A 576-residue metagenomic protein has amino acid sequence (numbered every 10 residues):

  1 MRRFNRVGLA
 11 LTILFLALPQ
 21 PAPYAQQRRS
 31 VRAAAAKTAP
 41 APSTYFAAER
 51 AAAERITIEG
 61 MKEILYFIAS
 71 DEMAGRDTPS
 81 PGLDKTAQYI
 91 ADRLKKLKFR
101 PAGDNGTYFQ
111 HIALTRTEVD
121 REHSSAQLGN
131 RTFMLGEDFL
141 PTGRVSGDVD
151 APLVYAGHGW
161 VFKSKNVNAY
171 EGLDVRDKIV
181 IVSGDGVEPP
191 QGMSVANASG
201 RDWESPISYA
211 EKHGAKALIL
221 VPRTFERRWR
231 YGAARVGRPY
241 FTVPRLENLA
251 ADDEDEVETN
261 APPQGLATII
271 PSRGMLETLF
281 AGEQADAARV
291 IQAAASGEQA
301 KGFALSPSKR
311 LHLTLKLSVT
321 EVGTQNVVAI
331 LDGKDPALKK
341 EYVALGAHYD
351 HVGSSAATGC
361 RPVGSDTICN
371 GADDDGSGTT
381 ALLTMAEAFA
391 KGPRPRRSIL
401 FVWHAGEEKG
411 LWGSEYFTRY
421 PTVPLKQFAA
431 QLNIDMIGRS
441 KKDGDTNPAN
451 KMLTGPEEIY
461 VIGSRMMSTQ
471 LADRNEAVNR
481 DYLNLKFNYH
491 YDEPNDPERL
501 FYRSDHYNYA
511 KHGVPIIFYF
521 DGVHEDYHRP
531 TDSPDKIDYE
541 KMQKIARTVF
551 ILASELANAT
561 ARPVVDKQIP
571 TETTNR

Functional and structural regions predicted by a protein language model:
L16-Y24: C-terminal segment of classical bacterial N-terminal signal peptides
Y24-A51, E572-R576: Compositionally biased, proline/threonine/alanine/serine-rich low-complexity intrinsically disordered stretches
V31, A74-G192, P307, T314-V319 (+1 more regions): Noncatalytic luminal/extracellular "stalk/propeptide" segments of secretory-pathway proteins
Y45, G129-G172, E256-G371, E387 (+1 more regions): Soluble metallo-hydrolase cores and metallopeptidase-like ectodomains found primarily in the secretory/periplasmic
F46-R55, D71-P81, A113, L140-R144 (+11 more regions): Second-shell loop/turn segments in exported
R55-P101, D174, K178-R201, P222 (+1 more regions): Catalytic-core environment of secreted peptidases
R131-M134, E171, A250-A285, R394 (+1 more regions): Metal-dependent peptidase/peptidase-like ectodomains
E387, K391, F520, H524-R576: His/Asp/Glu-rich mid-to-C-terminal helical/loop segments that flank catalytic regions of hydrolases
